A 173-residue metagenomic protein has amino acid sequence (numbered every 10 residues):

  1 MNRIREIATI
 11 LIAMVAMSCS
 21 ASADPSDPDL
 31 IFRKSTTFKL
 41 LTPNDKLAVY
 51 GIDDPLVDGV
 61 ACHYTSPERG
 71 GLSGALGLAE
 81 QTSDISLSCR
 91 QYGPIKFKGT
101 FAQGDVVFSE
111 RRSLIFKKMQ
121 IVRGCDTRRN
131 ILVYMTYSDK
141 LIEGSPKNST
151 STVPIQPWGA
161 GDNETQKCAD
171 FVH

Functional and structural regions predicted by a protein language model:
M1-A8: Bacterial N-terminal signal peptides that target proteins for export
T9-S18: Bacterial N-terminal signal peptides
D24-S86: N-terminal secretory signal peptides
V49, C89, Y134-M135: Generic structural hydrophobic/aromatic packing signal, biased to beta-strands
G59-D126: Mature extracytoplasmic domains of secretory-pathway proteins
K98-H173: Beta-strand-rich cores of mature extracytoplasmic or soluble domains
